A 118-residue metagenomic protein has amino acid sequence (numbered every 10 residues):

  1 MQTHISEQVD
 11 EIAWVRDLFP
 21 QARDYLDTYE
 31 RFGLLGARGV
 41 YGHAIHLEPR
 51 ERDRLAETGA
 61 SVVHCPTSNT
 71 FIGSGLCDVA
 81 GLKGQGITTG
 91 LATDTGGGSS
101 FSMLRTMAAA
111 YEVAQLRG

Functional and structural regions predicted by a protein language model:
M1-S61, I72-T89: Histidine/acidic residue-rich metal-binding segments in metalloenzymes
E7, P66-T70, T95-G97: Short, acidic/turn-prone active-site loops that include or flank metal/cofactor- and phosphate-binding residues
R31-R38, A80-G118: His/Asp/Glu-enriched, well-ordered alpha-helical/loop segment that forms or immediately abuts the divalent-metal
S61, S68-F71, Q115-G118: C-terminal helical cap
